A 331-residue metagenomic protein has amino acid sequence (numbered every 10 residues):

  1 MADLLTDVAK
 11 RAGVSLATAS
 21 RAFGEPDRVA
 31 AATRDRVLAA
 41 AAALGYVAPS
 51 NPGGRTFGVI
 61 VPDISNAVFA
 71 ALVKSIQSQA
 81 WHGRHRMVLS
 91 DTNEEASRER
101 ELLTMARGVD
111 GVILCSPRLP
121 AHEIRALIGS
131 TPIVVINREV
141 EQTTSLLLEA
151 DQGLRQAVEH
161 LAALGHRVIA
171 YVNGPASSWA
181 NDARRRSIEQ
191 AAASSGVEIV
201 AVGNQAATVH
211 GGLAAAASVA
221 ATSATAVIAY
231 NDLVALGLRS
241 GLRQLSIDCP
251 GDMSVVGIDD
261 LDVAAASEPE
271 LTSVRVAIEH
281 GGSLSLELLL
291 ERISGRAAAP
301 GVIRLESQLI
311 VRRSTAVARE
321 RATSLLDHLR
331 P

Functional and structural regions predicted by a protein language model:
M1-R55, R319, L325, R330-P331: N-terminal helix-turn-helix DNA-binding module of bacterial transcription factors
S15, V47, D110, H166-V168 (+2 more regions): Short acidic/polar active-site loop segments enriched in Thr and Asp
L44, G83, G129-T131, S195 (+1 more regions): Helix C-cap/helix->beta junction micro-motif
R55-E159, A163: Alpha-helical recognition/docking segments in bacterial nutrient-uptake and carbohydrate-utilization systems
V61-A71, L89-R98, L146-Q156, Y171-A217 (+5 more regions): Hinge/beta->alpha junction and helix N-cap segments in small-molecule ligand-binding domains
I199, A221-P331: Flexible loop/turn connectors
